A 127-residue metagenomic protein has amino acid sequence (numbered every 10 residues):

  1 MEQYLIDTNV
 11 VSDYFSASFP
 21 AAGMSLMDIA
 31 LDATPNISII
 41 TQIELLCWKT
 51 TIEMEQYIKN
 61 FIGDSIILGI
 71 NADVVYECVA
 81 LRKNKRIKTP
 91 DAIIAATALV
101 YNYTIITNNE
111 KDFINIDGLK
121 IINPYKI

Functional and structural regions predicted by a protein language model:
M1-I37, C47-K59, I127: Short, well-structured N-terminal submotif of metal-dependent ribonuclease cores
M1-Q3, A95, L99-I127: Acidic, PIN/NYN-like endoribonuclease modules and their adjacent C-terminal/linker elements
D7-T8, L45, C78, A98 (+1 more regions): Generic structural signal for small/hydrophobic residues in well-ordered secondary structure, especially within
V10-V11, T41, V74, I93-I94 (+1 more regions): Alpha-helix capping/helix-boundary segments
V11-S12, L46, I114, I122: Nucleotide phosphate-binding site architecture
A21, I66-N108: Active-site neighborhoods of divalent-metal-dependent phosphate/nucleic-acid chemistry enzymes
N36, L68, I122: General small-molecule cofactor/ligand-binding pocket signal
F61-G63, I116-D117: Short, structured coil segments at secondary-structure junctions
